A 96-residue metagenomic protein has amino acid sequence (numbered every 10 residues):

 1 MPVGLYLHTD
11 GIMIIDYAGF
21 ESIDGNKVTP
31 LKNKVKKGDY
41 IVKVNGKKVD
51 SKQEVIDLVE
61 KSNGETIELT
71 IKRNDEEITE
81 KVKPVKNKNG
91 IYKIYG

Functional and structural regions predicted by a protein language model:
V3, I56-G96: PDZ-domain C-terminal substructure recognizer with occasional recognition of PDZ-binding tails
G4-K36: PDZ/PDZ-like groove recognition
G19, G46-K47, N74: Short, ordered loop/turn segments at secondary-structure junctions
E21, N45, V59-N63: Sec/Tat-exported extracytoplasmic proteins
G25-N26, G46, G90: Intrinsic-disorder/low-complexity loop/linker signature
L31-Q53: Conserved PDZ fold ligand-binding element
